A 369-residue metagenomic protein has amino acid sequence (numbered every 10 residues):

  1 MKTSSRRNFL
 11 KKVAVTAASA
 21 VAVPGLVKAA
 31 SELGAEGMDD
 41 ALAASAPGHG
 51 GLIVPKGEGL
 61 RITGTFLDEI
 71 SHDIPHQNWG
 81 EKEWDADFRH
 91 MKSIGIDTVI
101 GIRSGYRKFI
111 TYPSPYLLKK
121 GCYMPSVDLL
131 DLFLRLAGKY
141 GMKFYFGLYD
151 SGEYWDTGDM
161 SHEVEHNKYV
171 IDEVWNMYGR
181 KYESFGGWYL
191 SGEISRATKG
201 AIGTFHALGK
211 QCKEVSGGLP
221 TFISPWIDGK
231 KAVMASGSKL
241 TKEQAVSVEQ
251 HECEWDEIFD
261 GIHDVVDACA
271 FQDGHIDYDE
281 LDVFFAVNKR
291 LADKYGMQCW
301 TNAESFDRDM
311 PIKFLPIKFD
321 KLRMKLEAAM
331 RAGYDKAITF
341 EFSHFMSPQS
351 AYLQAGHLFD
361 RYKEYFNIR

Functional and structural regions predicted by a protein language model:
K2, L10-E32: N-terminal export signals
G25-K56: C-terminal segment of N-terminal export signals and the immediately downstream linker at the start of the mature
P47-R369: Glycan-processing catalytic domains of CAZymes
